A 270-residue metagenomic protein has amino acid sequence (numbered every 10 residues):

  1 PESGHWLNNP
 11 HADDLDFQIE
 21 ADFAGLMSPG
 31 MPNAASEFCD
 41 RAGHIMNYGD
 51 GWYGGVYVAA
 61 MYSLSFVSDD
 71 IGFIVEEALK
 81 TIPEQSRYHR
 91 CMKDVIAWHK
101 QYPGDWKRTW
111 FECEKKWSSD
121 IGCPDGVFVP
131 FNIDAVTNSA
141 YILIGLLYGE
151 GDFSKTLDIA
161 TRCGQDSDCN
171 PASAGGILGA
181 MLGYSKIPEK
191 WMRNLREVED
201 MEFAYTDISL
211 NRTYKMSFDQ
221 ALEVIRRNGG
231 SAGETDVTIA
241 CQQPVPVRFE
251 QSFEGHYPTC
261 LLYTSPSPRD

Functional and structural regions predicted by a protein language model:
S3-A12, F23-M31, R41-I45, A60-G164: Accessory "access/gating" subregions that flank catalytic or transport cores
L15-F17, G51-G55, Y88, A135-S139 (+4 more regions): Active-site-proximal structural scaffolding
A34-A42, V56, L195: Short, conserved phosphate-binding/catalytic loop or strand-edge motifs used in phosphoryl-/nucleotidyl-transfer
G145-M216, A221: Catalytic phosphate/nucleotide-handling subdomain of diverse soluble enzymes
E199-F253: Primarily interfacial, aromatic-capped hydrophobic alpha-helices that serve as membrane anchors
Y263-D270: Conserved small/polar residues in nucleotide/adenosyl-binding loops
